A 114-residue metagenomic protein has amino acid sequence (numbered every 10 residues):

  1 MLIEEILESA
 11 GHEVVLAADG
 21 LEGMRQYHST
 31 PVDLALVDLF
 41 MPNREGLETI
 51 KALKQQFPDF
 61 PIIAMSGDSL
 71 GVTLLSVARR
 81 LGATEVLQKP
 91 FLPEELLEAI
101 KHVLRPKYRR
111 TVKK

Functional and structural regions predicted by a protein language model:
M1-S9: Charged docking surfaces used in two-component/phosphorelay signaling
L16-L34: Acidic, metal-coordinating helix/loop segments flanking the phosphotransfer/catalytic sites of two-component signaling
D19-E22, E45-T49: Acidic catalytic/metal-coordinating carboxylates
D38: Active-site residues of response regulator receiver
M41: Receiver (REC) domain active-site loop signature in two-component systems and cognate sites in sensor histidine kinases
E48, S69-E85, E98: Alpha4 helix (beta4-alpha4-beta5 surface) of REC/receiver domains from two-component response regulators
M65-S66: Hydrophobic/aromatic residues positioned on beta-strands within the core alpha/beta folds
F91-K101: C-terminal output helix
